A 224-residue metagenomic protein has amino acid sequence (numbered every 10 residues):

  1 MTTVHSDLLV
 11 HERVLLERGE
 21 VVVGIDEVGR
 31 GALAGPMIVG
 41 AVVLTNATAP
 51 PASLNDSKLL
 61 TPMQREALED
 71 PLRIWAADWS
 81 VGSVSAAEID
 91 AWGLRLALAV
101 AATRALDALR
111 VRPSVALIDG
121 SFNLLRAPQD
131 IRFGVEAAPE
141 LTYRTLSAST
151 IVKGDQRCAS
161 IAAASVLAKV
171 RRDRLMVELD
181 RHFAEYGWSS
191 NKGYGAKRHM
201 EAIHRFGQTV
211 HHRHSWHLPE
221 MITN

Functional and structural regions predicted by a protein language model:
M1-N224: RNase H-like, Mg2+-dependent phosphodiesterase core, and more generally RNA phosphate-backbone-engaging helix-loop
